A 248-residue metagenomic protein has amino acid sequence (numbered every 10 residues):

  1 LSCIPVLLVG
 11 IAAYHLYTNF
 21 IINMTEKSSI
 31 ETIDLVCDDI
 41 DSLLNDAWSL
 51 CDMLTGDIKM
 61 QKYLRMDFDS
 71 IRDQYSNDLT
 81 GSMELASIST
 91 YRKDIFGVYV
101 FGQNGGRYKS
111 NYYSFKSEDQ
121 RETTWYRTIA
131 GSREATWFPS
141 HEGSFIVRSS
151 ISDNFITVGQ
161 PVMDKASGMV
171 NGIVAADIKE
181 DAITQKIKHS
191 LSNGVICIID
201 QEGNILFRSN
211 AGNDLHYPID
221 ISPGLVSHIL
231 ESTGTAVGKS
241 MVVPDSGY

Functional and structural regions predicted by a protein language model:
L1-M66: Juxtamembrane extracytoplasmic/periplasmic/luminal helical "stalk" adjacent to the first N-terminal
D41, T55, L85-K93, A130 (+1 more regions): Short regulatory alpha-helical segment in sensory/regulatory domains of signaling proteins that mediates
L43-T80, V100-Y112: Extracellular/periplasmic ligand-binding regions of membrane signal-transduction receptors
G56, V98-N104, V195-I205: Short hydrophobic alpha-helical segments used for membrane anchoring or interfacial signaling
T80-S89, A166-N213: Solvent-exposed, extracytoplasmic
T90-G97, G102-D177: Extracytoplasmic/periplasmic ligand-binding sensor regions of membrane-associated signaling proteins
S110-F115, R208-L215: Structured interaction and signal-relay segments at domain junctions
Q201-E202, A211-Y248: Extracellular/periplasmic juxtamembrane segments that couple receptor/chemosensory ectodomains to their
